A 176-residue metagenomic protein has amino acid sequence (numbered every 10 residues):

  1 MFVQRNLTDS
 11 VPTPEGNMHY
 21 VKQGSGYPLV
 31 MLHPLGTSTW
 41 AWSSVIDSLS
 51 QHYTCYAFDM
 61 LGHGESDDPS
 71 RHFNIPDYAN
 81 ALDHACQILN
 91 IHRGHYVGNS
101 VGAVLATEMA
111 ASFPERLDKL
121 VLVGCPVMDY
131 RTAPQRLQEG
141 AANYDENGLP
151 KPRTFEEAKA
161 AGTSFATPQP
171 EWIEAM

Functional and structural regions predicted by a protein language model:
M1-N17: N-terminal cap/lid segment of alpha/beta-hydrolase-fold proteins
T13-E15, Y56-V97, V101: Active-site loop/oxyanion-hole signature of alpha/beta-hydrolase fold enzymes
G16-E65: Conserved HGGG/HGGXW glycine-rich cap/lid loop of the alpha/beta-hydrolase fold
P28, H52-T54, H92-H95, R116-K119: Structural signature of beta-strand start/N-cap positions in the alpha/beta core of ABC transporter nucleotide-binding
L29-L32, Y56, Y96-A111, L122: A generic "structured core" feature
A41-S43, S66-H72, R131-P134: Conserved catalytic-core motifs of eukaryotic protein kinase domains, centered on the activation segment
T107-S112, L117-K151: Flexible "cap/lid" loop of the alpha/beta hydrolase fold
R131-Q138, N147-M176: Conserved alpha/beta-hydrolase catalytic His-Asp/Glu region
